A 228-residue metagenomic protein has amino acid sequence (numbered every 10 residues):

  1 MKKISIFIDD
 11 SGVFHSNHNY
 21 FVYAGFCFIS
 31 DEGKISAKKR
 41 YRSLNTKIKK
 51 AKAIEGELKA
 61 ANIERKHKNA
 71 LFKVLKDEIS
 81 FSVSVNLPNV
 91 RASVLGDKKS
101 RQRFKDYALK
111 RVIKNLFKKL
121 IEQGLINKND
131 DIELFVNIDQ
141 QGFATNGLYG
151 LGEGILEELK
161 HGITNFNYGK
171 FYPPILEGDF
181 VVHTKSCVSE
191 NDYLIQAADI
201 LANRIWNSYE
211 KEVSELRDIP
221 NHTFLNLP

Functional and structural regions predicted by a protein language model:
M1-P228: Phosphate-ester processing/binding pockets and catalytic centers
